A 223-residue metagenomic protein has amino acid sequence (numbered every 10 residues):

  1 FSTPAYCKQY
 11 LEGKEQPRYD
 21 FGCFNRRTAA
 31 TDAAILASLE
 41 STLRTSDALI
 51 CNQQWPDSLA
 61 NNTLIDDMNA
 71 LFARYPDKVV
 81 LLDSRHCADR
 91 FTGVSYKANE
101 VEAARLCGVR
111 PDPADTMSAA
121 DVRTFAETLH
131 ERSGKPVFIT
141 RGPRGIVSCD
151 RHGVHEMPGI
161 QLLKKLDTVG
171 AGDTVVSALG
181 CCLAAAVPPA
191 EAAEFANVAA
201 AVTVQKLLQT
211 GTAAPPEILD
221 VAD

Functional and structural regions predicted by a protein language model:
F1-I50, A214-D223: Conserved N-terminal subdomain of the carbohydrate kinase-like
S2-P4, E12-K14, F91, A98 (+1 more regions): Short, solvent-exposed loop/turn segments at the edges of secondary structure
P4, R105-G108, K165-V169: Short, charged, surface-exposed secondary-structure boundary motifs
P56-V154: Conserved phosphate/ATP/ADP-binding segment of small-molecule kinases
Y96-V101, I146-G172, V221-A222: Flexible glycine/proline-rich, aromatic-decorated loop/lid segments
E127-T128, R132-P136, I160-A222: Conserved post-catalytic alpha-helical subdomain immediately downstream of the catalytic base and nucleotide-binding
